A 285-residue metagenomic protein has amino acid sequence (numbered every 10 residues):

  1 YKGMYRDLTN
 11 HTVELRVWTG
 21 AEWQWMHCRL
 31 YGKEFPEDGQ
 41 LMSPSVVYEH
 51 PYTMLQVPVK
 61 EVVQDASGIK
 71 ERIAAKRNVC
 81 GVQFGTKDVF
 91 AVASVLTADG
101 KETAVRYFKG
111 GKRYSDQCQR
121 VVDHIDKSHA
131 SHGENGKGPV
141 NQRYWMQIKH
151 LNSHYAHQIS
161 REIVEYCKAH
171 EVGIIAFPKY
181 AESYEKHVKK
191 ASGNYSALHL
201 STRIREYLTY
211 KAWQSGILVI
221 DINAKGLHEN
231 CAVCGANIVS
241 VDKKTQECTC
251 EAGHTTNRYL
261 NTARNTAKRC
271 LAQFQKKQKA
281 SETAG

Functional and structural regions predicted by a protein language model:
Y1-Y52: Acidic carboxylate diad motif detector
T53-G285: Positively charged, helix-rich recognition surfaces that bind polyanionic ligands
